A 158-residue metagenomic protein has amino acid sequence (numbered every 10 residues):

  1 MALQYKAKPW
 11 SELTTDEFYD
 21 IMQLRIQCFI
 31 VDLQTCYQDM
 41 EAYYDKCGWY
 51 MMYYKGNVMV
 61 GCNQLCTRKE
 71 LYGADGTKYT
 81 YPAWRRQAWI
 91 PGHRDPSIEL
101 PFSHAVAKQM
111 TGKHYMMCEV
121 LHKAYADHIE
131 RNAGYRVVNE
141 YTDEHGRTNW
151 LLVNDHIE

Functional and structural regions predicted by a protein language model:
M1-Q38, E158: Short amphipathic alpha-helix that is part of the acyltransferase structural core
R25, H128-R131, Y135: Conserved active-site tyrosine of GNAT-family acetyltransferases
A42-M51, G61: A short helix-loop-beta-strand connector motif used in the catalytic cores of GNAT acetyltransferases and, in some
M52, V58-G73, A83-A88: Conserved beta-strand in the GNAT
R68-W84, G112, G146-T148: A conserved beta-turn-beta hairpin within the catalytic core of GNAT-like acetyltransferases that forms part
W89-K108: Conserved acetyl-CoA-binding loop-helix of GNAT-fold acetyltransferases
M117-H128, E144: Conserved beta-strand-loop-alpha-helix junction that forms the acyl-donor binding cleft
E119, Y135-L151: Conserved catalytic-core motifs of GNAT/GCN5-like acyltransferases
